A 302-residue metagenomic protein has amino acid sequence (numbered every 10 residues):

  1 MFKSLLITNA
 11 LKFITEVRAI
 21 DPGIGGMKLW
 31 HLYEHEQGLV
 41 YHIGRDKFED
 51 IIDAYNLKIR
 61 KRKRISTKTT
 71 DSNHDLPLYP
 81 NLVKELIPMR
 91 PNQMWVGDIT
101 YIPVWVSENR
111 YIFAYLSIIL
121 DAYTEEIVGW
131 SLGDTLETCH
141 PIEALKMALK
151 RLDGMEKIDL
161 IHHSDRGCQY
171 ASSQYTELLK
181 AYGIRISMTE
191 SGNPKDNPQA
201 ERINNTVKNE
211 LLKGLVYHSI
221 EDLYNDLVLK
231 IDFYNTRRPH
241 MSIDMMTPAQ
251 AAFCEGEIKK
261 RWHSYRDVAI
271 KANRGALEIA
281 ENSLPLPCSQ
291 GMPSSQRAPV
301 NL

Functional and structural regions predicted by a protein language model:
M1-P91, N193, A249-I258: Basic, flexible linker segments flanking DNA-binding modules in nucleic acid-interacting mobile-element proteins
S4, T69-S72, S164-R166, S172-L179 (+3 more regions): RNase H-like two-metal-ion nuclease catalytic core shared by retroviral integrases and related mobile-element nucleases
L6, A10, P22-G26, G44 (+8 more regions): Hydrophobic (often cysteine-bearing) scaffold residues that line and stabilize catalytic clefts of nucleotide/cofactor
I14, L29, F48, I52 (+13 more regions): Mobile genetic element proteins and their domesticated derivatives, centered on retroelements and DNA transposons
R45-I118, E143-M147, R151-L152, K157-D159 (+1 more regions): Mobile-element integrase/transposase regions, centering on the N-terminal DNA-binding/Zn-coordinating module
D121, L132-C139: A short acidic/small-residue loop/turn micro-motif
E126-W130, S187-T189, K213-G214: Short small-residue beta-strand/loop micro-motif enriched in glycine and branched aliphatics
K180-I184, T206-L302: C-terminal domain-tail junction helix/linker
